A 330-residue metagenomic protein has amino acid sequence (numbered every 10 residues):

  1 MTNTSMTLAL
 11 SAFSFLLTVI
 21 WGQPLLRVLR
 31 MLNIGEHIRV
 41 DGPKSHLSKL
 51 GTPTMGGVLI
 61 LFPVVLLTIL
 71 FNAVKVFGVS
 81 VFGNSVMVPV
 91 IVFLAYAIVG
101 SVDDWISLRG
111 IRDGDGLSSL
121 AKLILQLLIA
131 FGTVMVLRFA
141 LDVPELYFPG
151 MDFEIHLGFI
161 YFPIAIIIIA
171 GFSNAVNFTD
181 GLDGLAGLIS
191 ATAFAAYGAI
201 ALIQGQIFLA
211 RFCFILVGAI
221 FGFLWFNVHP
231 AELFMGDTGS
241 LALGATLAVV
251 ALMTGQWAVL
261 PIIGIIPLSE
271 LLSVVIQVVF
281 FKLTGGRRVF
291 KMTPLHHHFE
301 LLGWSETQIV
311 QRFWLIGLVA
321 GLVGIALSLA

Functional and structural regions predicted by a protein language model:
M1-L268, L272, V323, A330: "…together with the soluble PPM/PP2C metallo-phosphatase catalytic core" -> "…together with the soluble PPM/PP2C
Q23-R39, G57, I265-R312: Membrane-proximal soluble regions of multi-pass membrane proteins
V99, F226-H229, T293, L302 (+1 more regions): Generic signature of intrinsically disordered, low-complexity segments enriched in small/polar residues
F162-I168, T307-W314: Hydrophobic alpha-helical transmembrane segments
Q308-L327: Final/C-terminal transmembrane alpha-helix of multipass membrane proteins
